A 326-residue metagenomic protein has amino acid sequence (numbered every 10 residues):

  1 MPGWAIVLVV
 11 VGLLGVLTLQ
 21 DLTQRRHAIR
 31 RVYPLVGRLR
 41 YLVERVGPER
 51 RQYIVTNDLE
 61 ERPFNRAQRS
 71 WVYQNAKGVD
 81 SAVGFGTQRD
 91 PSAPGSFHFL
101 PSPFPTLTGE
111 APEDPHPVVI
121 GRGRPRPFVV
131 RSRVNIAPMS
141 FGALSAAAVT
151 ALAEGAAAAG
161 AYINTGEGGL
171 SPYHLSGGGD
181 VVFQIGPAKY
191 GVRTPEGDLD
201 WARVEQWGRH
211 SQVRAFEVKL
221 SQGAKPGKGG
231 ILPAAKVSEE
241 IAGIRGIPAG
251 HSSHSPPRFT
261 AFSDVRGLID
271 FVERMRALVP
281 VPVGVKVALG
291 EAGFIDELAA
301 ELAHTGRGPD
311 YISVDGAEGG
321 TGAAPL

Functional and structural regions predicted by a protein language model:
M1-Y162, G168-G178, A188-P195, L199-A224 (+1 more regions): Conserved, well-structured core domains of diverse proteins
E154, G169-L170, L175-G177, P195-L326: Alpha/beta enzyme core
F183: Metal-dependent phosphoesterase/phosphodiesterase active-site architecture
G186-K189, A317: Short, acidic/turn-prone active-site loops that include or flank metal/cofactor- and phosphate-binding residues
